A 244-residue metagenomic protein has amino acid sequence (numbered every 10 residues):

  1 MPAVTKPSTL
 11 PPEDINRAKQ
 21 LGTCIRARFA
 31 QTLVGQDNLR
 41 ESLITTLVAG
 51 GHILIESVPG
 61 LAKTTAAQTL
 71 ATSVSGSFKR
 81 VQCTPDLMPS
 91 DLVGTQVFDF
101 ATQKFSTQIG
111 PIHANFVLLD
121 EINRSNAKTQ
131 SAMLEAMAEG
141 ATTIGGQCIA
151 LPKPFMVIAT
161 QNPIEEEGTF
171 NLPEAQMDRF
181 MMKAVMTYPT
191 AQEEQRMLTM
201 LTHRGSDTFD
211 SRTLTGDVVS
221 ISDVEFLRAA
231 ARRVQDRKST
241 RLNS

Functional and structural regions predicted by a protein language model:
N16-I53, V58-L61: Pre-Walker A (pre-P-loop) alpha-helix and adjacent loop at the N terminus of AAA/AAA+ ATPase modules, a conserved
S42-T45, F98-L118: Conserved alpha-helical scaffold flanking the Walker A/P-loop in AAA+ ATPase domains
L47-T84: Walker A/P-loop
I53, V117, F155: Conserved beta-strand position immediately N-terminal to the Walker
S57, D120-E121, A132: Walker B catalytic acidic pair
S77-P89, G146-A150: Short beta-strand-centered segment that lines the nucleotide-binding/catalytic pocket of NTP-utilizing
D99-K104, S125-T129, M137-V234: Canonical AAA+ ATPase core
T240-S244: Conserved small/polar residues in nucleotide/adenosyl-binding loops
